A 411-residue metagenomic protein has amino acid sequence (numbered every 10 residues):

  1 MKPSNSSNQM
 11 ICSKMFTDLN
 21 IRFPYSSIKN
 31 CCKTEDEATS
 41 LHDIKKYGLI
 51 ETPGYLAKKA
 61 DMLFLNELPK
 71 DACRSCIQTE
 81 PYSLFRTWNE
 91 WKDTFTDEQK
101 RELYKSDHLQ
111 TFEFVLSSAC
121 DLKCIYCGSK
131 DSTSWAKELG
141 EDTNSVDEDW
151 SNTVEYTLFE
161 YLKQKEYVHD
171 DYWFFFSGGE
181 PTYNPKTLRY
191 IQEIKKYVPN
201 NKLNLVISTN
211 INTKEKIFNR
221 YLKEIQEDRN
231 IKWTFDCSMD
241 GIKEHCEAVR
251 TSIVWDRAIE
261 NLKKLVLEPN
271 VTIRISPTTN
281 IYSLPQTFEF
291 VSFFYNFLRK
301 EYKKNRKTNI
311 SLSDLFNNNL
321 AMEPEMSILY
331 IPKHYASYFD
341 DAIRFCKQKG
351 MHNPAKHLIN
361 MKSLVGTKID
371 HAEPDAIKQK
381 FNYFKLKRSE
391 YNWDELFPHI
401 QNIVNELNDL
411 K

Functional and structural regions predicted by a protein language model:
M1-T94, N317-K411: Accessory C-terminal segments flanking Radical SAM cores
R74-S75, L122-S129: C-type cytochrome heme c attachment motif
S83-Q99, S132, A136-G140: Short cysteine/histidine-rich zinc-coordinating motifs and their immediately flanking basic loops
L109-A119, G128-Y156, V168-K186, Y197-F218 (+3 more regions): Core AdoMet radical
V146-F159, Y172-F174, I191-K196, N201 (+5 more regions): Eukaryote-biased activation of long, low-complexity terminal tails and linkers
K186-Q192, K216-I225, Q286-F290: Distinct, well-ordered alpha-helical segments
Y221-N230, V266: Acidic (Asp/Glu)-rich catalytic clusters
I281-F297: Catalytic cores of alpha/beta
